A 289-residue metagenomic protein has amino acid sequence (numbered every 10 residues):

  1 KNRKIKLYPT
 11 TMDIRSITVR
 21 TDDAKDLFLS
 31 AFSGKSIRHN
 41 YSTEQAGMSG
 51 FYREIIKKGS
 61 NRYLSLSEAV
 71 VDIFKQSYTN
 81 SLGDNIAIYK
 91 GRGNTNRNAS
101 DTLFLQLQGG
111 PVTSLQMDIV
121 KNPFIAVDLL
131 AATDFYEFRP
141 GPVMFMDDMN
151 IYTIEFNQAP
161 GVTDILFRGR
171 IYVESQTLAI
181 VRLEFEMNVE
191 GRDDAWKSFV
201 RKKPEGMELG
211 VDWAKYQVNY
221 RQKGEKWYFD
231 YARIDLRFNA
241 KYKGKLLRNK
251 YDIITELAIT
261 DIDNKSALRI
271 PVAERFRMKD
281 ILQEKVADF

Functional and structural regions predicted by a protein language model:
K1, I5-L7, I14-D22, L178: N-terminal secretion/transport leader regions
N2-K4, M149-T153, K226: A generic structural signal for beta-strand entry/edge sites
T11-M12, S16-L166, R192-D194, K241-Y242 (+1 more regions): Structured extracytoplasmic
R139-P204, E208-Q222: Feature captures eukaryotic membrane-trafficking machinery centered on endolysosomal pathways and lysosome-related
L183, D230-A232: Beta-strand-dense domains in secreted/periplasmic systems and polymorphic toxin scaffolds
R237-N239: Hydrophobic lipid-interacting interfaces of membrane-associated proteins
